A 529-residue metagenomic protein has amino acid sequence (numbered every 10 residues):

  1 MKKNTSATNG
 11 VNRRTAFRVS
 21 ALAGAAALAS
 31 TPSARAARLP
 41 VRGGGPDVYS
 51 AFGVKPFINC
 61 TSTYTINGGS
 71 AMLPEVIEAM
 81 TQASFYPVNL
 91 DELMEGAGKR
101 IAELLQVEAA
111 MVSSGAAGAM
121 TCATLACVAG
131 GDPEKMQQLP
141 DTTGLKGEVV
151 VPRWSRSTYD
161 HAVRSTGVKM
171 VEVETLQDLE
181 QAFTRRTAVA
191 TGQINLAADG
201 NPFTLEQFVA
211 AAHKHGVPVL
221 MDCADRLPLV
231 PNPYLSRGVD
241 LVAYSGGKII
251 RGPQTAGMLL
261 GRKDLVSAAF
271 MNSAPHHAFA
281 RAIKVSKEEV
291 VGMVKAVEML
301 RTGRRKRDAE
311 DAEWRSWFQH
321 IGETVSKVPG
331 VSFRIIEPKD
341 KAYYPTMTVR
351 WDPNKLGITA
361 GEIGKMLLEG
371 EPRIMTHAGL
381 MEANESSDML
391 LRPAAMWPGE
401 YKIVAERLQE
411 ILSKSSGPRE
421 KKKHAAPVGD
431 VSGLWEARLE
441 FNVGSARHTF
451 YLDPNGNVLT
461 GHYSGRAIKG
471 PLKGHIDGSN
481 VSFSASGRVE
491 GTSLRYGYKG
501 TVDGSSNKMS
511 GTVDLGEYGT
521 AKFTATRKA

Functional and structural regions predicted by a protein language model:
K2-G24: N-terminal secretory signal peptides and thylakoid transit peptides that target proteins across membranes
G10-T15, A26-G43: N-terminal twin-arginine translocation
F17-V19, A23-G24, L39-I58, S62-N67 (+10 more regions): Conserved PLP-enzyme active-site core in the AAT-like
K55-D91, A97: Glycine-rich phosphate-binding segment of PLP-dependent enzymes
M94, W314, F318, L356-G364 (+3 more regions): Generic alpha-helical secondary structure
T324-S415: Conserved C-terminal alpha-helix-loop-beta "cap" of PLP-dependent enzymes that closes/shapes the active-site mouth
K422, A426-A529: Central antiparallel beta-sheet cores of small beta-barrel/beta-sandwich binding domains
